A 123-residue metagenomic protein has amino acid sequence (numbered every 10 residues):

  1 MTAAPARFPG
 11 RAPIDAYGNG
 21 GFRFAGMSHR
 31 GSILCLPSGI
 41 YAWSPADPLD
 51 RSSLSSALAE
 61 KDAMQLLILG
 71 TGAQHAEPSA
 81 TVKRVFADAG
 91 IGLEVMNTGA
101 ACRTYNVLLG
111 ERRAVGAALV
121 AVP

Functional and structural regions predicted by a protein language model:
M1-S52, G110-V122: Non-catalytic interface/targeting segments
A42-S44, H75-P78, R103-T104: Short active-site-adjacent helix-start/loop capping segments
L49-K61: A short, acidic, amphipathic alpha-helical segment used as a generic capping/interface helix at domain edges
K61-M96: Mid-chain, well-packed structural core segment of small domains
G92-V120: C-terminal structural segments of small proteins and small subunits
